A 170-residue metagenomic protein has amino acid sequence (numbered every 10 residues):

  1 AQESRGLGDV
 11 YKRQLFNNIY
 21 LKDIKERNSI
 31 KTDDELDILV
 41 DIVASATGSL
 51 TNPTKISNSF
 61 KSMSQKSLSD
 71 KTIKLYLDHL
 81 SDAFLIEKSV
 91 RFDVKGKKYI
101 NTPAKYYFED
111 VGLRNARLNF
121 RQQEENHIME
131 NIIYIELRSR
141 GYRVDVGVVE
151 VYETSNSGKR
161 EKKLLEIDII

Functional and structural regions predicted by a protein language model:
A1-L7, Y11: Single conserved hydrophobic/aromatic residue that forms the stacking wall/gate of nucleotide- or nucleobase-binding
K12-I170: Accessory nucleic acid-recognition modules appended to NTPase machines
